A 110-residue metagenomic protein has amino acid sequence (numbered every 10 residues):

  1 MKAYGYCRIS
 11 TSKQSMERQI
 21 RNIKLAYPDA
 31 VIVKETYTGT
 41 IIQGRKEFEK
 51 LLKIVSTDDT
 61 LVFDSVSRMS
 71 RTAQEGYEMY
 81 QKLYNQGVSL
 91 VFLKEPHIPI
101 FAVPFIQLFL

Functional and structural regions predicted by a protein language model:
M1-L110: Short, structured surface patches at the beginning of a domain
